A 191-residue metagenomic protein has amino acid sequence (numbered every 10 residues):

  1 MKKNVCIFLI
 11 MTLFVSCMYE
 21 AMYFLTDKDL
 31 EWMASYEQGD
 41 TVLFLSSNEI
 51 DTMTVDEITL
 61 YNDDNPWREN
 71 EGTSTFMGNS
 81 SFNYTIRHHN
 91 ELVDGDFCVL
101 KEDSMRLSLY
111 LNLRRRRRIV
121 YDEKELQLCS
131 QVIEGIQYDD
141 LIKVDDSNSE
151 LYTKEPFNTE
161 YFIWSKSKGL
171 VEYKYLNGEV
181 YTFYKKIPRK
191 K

Functional and structural regions predicted by a protein language model:
M1-N4: Positively charged n-region of N-terminal signal peptides that target proteins for export
C6-L9: Sec-dependent N-terminal signal peptides
L13-S16: C-terminal motif of bacterial Sec signal peptides marking the signal peptidase cleavage site
M18-K191: Conserved functional acidic sites
